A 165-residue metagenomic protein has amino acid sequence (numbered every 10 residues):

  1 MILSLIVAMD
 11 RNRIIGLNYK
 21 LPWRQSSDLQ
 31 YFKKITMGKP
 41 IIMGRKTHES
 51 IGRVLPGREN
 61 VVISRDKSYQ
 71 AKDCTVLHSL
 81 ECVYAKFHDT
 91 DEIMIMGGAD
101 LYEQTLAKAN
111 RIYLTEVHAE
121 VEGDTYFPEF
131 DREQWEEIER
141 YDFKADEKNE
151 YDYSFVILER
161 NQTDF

Functional and structural regions predicted by a protein language model:
M1-F165: Enzymes that bind and transform nitrogen-containing heteroaromatic metabolites
